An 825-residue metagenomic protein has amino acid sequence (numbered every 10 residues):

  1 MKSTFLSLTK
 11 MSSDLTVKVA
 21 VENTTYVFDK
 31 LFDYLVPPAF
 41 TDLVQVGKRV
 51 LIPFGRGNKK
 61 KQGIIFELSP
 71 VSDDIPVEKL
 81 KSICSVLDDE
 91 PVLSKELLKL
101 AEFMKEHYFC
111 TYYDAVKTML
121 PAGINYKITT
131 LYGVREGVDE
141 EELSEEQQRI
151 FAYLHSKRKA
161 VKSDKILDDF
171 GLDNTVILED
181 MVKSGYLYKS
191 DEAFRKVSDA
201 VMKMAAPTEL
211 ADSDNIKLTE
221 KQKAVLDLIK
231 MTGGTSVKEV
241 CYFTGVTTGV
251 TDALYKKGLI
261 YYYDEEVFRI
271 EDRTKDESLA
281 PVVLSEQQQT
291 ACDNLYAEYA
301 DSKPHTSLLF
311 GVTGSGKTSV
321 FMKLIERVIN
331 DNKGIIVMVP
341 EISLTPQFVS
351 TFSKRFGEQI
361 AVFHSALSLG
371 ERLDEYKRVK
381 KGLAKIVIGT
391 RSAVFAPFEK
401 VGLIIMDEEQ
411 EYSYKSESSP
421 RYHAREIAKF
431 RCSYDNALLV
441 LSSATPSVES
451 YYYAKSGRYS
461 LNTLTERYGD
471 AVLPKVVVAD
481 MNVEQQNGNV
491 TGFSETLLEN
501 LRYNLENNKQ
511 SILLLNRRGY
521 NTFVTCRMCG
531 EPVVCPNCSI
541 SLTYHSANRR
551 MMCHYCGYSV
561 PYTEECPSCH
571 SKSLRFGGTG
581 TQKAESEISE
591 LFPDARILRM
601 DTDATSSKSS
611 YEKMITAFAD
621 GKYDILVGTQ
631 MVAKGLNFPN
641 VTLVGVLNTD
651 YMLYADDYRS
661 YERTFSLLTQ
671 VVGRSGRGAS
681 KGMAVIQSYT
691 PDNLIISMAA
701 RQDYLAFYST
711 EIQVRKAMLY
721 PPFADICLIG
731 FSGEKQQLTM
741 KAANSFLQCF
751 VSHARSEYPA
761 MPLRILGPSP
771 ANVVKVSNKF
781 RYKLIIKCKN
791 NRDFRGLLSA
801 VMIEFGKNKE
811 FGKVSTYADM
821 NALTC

Functional and structural regions predicted by a protein language model:
M1-I427, R431-S443, K455-A471, H753 (+2 more regions): Accessory, non-ATPase domains that flank or precede helicase/AAA+ motor cores in DNA-metabolism machines
E22, P37, S732-E734, K787-K789: Solvent-exposed residues in well-ordered beta-strands and their adjoining turns, especially edge/terminal strands
K30-F32, S236, D725-C727, F780-Y782: Short amphipathic alpha-helical segments
S278-S285, Q289, S302-G730, K735-M740 (+3 more regions): Inter-lobe coupling/hinge segments of SF2-like helicase ATPases
L598, H753-A771, G812-N821: Short beta-strand elements
Q737-S752: Extracytoplasmic/periplasmic
M761-N791, L798-V801: C-terminal structured "cap/appendage" subdomains that terminate the fold
